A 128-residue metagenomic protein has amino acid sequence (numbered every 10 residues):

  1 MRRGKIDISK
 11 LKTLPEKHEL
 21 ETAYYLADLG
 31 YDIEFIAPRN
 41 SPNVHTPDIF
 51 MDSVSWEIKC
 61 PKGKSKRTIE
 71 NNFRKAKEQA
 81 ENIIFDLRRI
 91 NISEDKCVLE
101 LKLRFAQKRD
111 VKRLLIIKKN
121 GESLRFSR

Functional and structural regions predicted by a protein language model:
M1-D32, P61-R128: Metal-dependent nuclease catalytic core centered on acidic motifs
D28-P42, T46-D48: A short acidic/basic microdomain associated with nuclease active sites
I49-K62: Conserved catalytic cores of phosphodiester-cleaving nucleases, focusing on short active-site segments
